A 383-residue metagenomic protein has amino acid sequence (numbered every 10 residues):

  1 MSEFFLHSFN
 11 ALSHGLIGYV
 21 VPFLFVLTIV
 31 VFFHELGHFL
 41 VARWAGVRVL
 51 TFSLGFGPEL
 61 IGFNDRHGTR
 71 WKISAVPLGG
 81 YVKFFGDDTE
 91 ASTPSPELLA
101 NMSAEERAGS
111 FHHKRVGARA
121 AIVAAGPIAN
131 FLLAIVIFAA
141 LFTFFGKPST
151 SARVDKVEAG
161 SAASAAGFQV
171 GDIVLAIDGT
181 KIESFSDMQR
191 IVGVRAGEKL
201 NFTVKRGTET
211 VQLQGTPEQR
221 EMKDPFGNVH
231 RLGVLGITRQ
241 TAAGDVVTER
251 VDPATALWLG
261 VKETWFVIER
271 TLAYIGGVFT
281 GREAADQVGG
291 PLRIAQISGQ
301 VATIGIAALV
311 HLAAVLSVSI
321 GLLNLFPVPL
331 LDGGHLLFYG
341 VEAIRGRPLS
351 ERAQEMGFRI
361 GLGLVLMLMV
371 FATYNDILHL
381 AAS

Functional and structural regions predicted by a protein language model:
S2-H14, N101, E105-G117, E221-L322 (+2 more regions): Functional transmembrane alpha-helices
G15-L99, L323-R345: Small-residue-rich helix-interface/hinge motifs
P22-V26, V31, H311, V315 (+1 more regions): Alpha-helical transmembrane segments of integral membrane proteins
F33, W44, G80, F84-A91 (+2 more regions): Internal alpha-helical transmembrane segments
V123-L132, L312-L325: Pore domain of cation channels
V136-F144, G321, L325, M369-D376: Hydrophobic membrane-targeting alpha-helices
A163-F185, T264, G357: Conserved PDZ fold ligand-binding element
Q169, L175-A176, R190-R231: PDZ-domain C-terminal substructure recognizer with occasional recognition of PDZ-binding tails
